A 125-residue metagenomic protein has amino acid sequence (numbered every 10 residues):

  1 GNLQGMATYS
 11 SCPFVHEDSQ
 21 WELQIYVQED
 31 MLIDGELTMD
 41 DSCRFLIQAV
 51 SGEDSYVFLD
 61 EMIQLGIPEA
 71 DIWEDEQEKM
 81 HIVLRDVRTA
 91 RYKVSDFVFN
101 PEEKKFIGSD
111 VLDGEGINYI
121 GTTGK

Functional and structural regions predicted by a protein language model:
G1, E69-K125: Acidic, small-residue rich beta-repeat scaffolds with periodic aromatic anchors
G1-S51, V57-D60, Y119-K125: Terminal domain-start segments
S10-H16, Q64-E76: Short, exposed beta-strand/loop patches in secreted or surface proteins that constitute
L37-D40, Q64-G66, D86-R91: His-enriched metal-coordination microenvironments in redox/metal-binding proteins
S51-E53, E102-E103: Solvent-exposed strand-loop boundary residues in beta-sheet-rich modules
D60-Q64, L112: Short loop/turn motifs that cap or connect beta-strands within the blades of beta-propeller-type repeat domains
